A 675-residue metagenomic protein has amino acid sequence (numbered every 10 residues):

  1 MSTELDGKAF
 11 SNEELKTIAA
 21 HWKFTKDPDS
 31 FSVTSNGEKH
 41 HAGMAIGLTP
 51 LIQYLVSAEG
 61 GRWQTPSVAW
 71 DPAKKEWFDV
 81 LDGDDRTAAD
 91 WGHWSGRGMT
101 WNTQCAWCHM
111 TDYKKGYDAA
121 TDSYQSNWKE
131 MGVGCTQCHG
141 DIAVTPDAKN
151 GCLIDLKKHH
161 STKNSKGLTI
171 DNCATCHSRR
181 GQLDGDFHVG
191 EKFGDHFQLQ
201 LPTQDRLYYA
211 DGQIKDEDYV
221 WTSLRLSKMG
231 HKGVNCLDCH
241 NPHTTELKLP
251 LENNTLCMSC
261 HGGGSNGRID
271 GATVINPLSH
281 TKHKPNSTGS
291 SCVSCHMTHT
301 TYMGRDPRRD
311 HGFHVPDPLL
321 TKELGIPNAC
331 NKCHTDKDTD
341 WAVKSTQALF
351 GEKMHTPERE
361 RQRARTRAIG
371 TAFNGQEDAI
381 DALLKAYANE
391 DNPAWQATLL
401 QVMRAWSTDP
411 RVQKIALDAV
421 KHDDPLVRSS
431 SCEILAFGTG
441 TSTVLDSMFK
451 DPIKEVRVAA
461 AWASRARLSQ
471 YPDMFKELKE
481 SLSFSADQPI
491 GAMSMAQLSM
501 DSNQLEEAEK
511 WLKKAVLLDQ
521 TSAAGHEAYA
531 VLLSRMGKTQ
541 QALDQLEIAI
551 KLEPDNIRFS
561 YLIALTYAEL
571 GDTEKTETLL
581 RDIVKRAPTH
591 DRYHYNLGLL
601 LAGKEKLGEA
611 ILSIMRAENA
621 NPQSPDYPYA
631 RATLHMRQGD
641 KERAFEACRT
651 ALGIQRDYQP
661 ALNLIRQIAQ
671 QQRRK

Functional and structural regions predicted by a protein language model:
M1-E59, T65-S67, P72-W91, K114-D391 (+2 more regions): Primarily the internal scaffold of c-type cytochrome electron-transfer domains, especially repeated/multiheme c-type
Q376-Y387, S407-K421, G438-F449, Q470-E480 (+1 more regions): Amphipathic alpha-helical scaffolding segments comprising HEAT/armadillo-like alpha-solenoid repeats
P393, P425-R428, K454, P489-I490 (+5 more regions): Helix-start (N-cap) detector for alpha-helical repeat units in TPR-like alpha-solenoids, especially tetratricopeptide
A405, F437, A463-A466, D501 (+5 more regions): Register position in tetratricopeptide repeats
W406, H422-D423, G438, D451 (+6 more regions): Structural marker of alpha-solenoid helical repeat scaffolds
S481, K514-A515, I548-A549, D582-I583 (+2 more regions): Canonical positions in the second alpha-helix
